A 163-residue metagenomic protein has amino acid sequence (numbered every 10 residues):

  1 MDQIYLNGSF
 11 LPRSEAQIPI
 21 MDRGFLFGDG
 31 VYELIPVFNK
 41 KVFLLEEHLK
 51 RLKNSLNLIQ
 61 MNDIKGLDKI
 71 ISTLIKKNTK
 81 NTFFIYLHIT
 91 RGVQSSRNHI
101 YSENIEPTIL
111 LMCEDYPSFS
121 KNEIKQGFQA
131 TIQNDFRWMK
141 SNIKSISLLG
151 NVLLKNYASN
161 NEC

Functional and structural regions predicted by a protein language model:
M1-K76, S95-C163: Helix-start/capping segments and mature chain N-termini
T79-R91, S95-R97: Ordered, amphipathic secondary-structure segments that act as subunit-interaction surfaces in large macromolecular
